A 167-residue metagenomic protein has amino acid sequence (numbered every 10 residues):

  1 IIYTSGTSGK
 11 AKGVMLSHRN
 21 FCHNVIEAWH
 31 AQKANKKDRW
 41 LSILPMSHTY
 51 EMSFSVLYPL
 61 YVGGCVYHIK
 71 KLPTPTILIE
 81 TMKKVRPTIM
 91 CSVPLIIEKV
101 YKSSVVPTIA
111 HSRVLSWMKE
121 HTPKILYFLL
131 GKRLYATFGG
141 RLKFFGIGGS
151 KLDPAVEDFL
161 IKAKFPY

Functional and structural regions predicted by a protein language model:
I1-V25: Conserved AMP-binding A3 loop
L16, C91-S92, L152: A conserved hydrophobic position in a structured secondary element of the catalytic/binding core that shapes
C22-R39, M46-R133, R141, K162-P166: Conserved AMP-binding/adenylation subdomain of ANL enzymes
F144: Glycine-rich active-site loop/lid subdomains used to bind and stabilize high-energy intermediates
